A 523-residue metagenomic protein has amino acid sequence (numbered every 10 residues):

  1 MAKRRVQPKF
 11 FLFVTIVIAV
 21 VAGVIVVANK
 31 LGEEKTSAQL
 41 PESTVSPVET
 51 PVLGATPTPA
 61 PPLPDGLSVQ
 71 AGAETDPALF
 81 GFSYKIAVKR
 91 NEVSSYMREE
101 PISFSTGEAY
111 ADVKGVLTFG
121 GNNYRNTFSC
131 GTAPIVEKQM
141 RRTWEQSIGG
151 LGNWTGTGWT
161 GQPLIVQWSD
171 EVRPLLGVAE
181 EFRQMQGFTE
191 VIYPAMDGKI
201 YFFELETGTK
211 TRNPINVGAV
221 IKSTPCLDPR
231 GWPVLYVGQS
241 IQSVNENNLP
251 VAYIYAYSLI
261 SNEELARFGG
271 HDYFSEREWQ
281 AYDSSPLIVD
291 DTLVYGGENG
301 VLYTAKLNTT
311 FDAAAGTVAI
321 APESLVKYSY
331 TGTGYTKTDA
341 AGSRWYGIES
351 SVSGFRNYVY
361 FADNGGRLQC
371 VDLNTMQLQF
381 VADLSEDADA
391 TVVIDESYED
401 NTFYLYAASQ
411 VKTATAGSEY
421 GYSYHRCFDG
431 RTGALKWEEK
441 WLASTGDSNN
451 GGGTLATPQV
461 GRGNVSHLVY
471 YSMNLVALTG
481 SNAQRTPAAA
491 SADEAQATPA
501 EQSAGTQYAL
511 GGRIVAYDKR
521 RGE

Functional and structural regions predicted by a protein language model:
A2-V17, A28: N-terminal Sec-pathway targeting helices
V20: A helicase ATPase "motif cassette" and its flanking acidic/Ser/Thr-rich regulatory loops
I25-A38: Hydrophobic single-pass membrane-insertion segments
T36-P41, F128: Intrinsically disordered, low-complexity segments enriched in small/polar and acidic residues
Q39-V52: Short extracytoplasmic/periplasmic juxtamembrane "stem" segments immediately C-terminal to an N-terminal membrane anchor
L53-S105, A109, F119, R125-V237 (+2 more regions): Extracytoplasmic/lumenal domain signature
